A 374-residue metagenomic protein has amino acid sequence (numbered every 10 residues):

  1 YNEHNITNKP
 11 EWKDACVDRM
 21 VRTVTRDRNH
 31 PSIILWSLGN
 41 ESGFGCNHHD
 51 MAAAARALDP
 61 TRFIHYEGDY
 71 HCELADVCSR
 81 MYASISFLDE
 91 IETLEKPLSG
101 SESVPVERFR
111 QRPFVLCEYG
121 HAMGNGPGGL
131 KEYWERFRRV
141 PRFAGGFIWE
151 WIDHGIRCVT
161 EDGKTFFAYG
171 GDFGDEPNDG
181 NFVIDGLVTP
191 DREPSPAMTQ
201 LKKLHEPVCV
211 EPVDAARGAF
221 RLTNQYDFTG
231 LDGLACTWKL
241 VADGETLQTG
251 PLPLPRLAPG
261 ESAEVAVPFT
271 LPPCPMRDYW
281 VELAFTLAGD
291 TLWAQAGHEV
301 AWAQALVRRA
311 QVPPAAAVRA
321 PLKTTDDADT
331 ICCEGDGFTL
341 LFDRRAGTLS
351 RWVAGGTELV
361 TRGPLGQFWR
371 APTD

Functional and structural regions predicted by a protein language model:
Y1-D185: Substrate-binding/catalytic cleft of secreted carbohydrate-active enzymes, primarily glycoside hydrolases
A144-G145, H154-G155, F173-A216: Aromatic- and carboxylate-lined catalytic core of secreted/periplasmic carbohydrate-active enzymes
K164, A168, G174-D185, T189-D191 (+1 more regions): An extended acidic
S195-T229, G233-L234, A315-G335: Surface beta-strand/loop "capping" patches
A219-Y226, V267, V281-F285, G337: Buried hydrophobic-core signal for structured, non-transmembrane domains
A235-T286, W293: Intrinsically disordered, low-complexity Pro/Gly/Ser/Thr-rich segments with frequent PxxP/GP/PP motifs and embedded
D290-A317: Short beta-strand elements
Q295-Q304, T330-D374: Acidic-aromatic substrate-binding/catalytic surfaces of carbohydrate-active enzymes
